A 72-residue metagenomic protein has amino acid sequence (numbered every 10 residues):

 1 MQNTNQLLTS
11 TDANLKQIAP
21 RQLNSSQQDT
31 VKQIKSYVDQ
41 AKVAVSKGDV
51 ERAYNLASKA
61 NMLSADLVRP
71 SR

Functional and structural regions predicted by a protein language model:
M1-K32: Amphipathic, heptad-repeat alpha-helical segments
S25-Y37, V45, E51, N55-R72: Short, charge-rich amphipathic alpha-helical segments embedded in non-transmembrane helical bundles/solenoids
